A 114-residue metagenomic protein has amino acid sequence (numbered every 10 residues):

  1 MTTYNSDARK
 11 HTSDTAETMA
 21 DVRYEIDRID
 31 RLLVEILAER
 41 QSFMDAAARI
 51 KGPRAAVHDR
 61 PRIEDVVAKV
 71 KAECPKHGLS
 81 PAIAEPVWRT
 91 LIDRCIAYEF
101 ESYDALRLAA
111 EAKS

Functional and structural regions predicted by a protein language model:
T2-S114: Domain-level signature for soluble enzymes in the chorismate/prephenate branch of the shikimate pathway
